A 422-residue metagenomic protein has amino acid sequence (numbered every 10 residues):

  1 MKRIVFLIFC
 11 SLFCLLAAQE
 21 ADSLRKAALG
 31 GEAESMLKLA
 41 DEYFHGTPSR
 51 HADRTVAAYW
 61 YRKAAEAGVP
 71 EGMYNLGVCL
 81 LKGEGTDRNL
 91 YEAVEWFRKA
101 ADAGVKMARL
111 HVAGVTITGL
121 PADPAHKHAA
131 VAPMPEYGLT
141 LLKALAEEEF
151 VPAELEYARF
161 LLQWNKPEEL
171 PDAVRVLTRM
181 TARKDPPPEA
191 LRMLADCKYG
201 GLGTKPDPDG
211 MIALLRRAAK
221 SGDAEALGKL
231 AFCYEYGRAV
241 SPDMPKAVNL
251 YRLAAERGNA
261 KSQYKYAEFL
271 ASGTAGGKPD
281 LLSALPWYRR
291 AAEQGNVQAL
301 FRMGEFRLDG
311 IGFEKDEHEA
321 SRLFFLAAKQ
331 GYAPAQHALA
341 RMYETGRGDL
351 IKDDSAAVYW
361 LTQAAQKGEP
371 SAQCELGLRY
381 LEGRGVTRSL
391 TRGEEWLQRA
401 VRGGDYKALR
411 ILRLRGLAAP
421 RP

Functional and structural regions predicted by a protein language model:
V5-C14: Bacterial N-terminal signal peptides
Q19, R50-W60, D87-W96, P121-L141 (+7 more regions): Structural signature of tandem alpha-helical TPR/SEL1-like repeats, specifically the intra-repeat loop/turn
Q19-G46: N-terminal segments that cap or nucleate solenoid repeat domains
A27, K63-A64, K99-A100, A144-L145 (+7 more regions): Canonical positions in the second alpha-helix
G30-E32, H45-T47, E66-V69, K82-E84 (+19 more regions): Short helix-capping/linker turns of helical repeat alpha-solenoids
K38-H45, R50, N75-K82, A113-P124 (+12 more regions): Hydrophobic face of amphipathic alpha-helices that form TPR/SEL1-like repeat modules and related alpha-solenoid
T387-R388, Q398-P422: Terminal, low-structured helical/coil segments at or just beyond the last alpha-helical repeat
